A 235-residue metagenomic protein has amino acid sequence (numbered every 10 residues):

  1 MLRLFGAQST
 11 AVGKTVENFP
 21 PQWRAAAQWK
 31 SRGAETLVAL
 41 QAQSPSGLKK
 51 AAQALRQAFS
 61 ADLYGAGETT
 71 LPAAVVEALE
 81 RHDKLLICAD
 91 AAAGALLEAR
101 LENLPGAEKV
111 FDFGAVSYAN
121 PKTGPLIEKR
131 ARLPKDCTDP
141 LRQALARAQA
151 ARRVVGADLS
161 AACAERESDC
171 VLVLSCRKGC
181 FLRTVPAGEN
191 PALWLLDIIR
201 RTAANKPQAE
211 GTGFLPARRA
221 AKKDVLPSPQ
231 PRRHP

Functional and structural regions predicted by a protein language model:
M1: Conserved anion/nucleotide-ligand pocket segment
L4-G6, V38-S44: Short beta-strand-to-loop capping motifs
F5-A26: Short amphipathic alpha-helix segments
T10-G13, S44-A51: Short, conserved charged micro-motifs
W23-Q28, D158-A162: A short linear hydrophobic-aromatic micro-motif
W29-G33, Q41: Acidic catalytic cores of enzymes that act on phosphate-bearing nucleotides/polynucleotides
G33-L37, D169: A generic structural signal for beta-strand entry/edge sites
G47-P235: Short alpha-helical segments enriched in small residues
